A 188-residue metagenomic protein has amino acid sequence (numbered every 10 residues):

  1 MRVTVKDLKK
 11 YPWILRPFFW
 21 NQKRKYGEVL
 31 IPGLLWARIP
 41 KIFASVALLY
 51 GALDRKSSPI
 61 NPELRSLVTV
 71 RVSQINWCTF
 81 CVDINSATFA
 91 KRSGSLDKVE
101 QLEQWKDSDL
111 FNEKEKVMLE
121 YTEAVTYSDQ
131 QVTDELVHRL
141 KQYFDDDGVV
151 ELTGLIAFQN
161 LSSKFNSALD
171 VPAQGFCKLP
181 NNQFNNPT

Functional and structural regions predicted by a protein language model:
M1-T188: Hydrophobic alpha-helical segments
